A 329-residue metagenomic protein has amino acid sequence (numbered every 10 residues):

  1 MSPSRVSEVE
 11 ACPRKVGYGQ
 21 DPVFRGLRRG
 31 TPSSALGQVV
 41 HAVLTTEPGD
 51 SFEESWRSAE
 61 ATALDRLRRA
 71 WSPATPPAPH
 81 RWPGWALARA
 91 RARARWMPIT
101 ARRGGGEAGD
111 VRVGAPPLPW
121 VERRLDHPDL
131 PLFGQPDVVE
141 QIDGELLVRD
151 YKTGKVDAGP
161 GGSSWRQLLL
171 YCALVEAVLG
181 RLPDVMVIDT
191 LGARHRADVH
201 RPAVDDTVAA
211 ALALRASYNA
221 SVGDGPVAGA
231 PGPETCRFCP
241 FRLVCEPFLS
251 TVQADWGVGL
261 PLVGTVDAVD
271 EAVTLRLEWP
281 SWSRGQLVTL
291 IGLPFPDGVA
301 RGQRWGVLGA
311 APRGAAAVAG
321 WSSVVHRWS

Functional and structural regions predicted by a protein language model:
P3-E53, F241: Nuclease catalytic cores
A42-V121: A non-catalytic, helix-rich entry segment at domain boundaries
A115-A210: Mg2+/Mn2+-dependent nuclease catalytic core
D205-P240: Polybasic (Lys/Arg-rich)
V252-V273, G309: Structural detector for short beta-strands of small beta-barrel domains
A268-F295: OB-fold (S1/OB) nucleic-acid-binding surfaces
I291-L308: Short nucleic-acid-contacting surface segments enriched for D/E, G, S/T with interspersed K/R
A310-S329: OB-fold/S1-family single-stranded nucleic acid-binding modules
